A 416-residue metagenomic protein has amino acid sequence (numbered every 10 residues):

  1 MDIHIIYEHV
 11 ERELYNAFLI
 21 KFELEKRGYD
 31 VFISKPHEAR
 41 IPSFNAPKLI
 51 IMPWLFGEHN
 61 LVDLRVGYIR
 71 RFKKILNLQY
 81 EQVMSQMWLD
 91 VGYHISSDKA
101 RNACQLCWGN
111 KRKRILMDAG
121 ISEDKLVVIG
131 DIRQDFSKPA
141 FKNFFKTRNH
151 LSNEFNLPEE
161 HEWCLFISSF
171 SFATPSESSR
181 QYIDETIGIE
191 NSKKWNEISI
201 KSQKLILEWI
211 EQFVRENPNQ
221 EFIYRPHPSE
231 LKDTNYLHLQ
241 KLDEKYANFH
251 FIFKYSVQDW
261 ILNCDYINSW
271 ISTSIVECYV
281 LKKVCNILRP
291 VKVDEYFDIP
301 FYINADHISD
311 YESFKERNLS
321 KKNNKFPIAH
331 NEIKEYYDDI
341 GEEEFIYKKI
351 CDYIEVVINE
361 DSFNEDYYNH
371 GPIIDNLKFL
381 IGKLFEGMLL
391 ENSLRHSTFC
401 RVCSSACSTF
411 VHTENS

Functional and structural regions predicted by a protein language model:
M1, R27-F32, N217-F222: A generic structural motif
H4-F141, F145, E230-L231, I275: Active-site and donor-binding regions of nucleotide-sugar-utilizing enzymes
P36, R225-V276, V280-L281: Donor nucleotide-activated moiety binding/catalytic core segment of transferases that use nucleotide-activated donors
A100-Q105, E221, C264-Y266: Short active-site oxyanion
A103, L126, A247-H250, A305: Short, conserved active-site loop motifs that form the nucleotide-linked donor/cofactor pocket
K142-H238: Conserved catalytic-core segment of nucleotide-activated headgroup transferases in glycan assembly
L239-Q240, T273-G341: Catalytic binding pocket for nucleotide-activated donors in carbohydrate/polymer assembly enzymes
R317-S416: C-terminal amphipathic helix plus adjacent low-complexity, charged tail appended to glycosyltransferase catalytic
